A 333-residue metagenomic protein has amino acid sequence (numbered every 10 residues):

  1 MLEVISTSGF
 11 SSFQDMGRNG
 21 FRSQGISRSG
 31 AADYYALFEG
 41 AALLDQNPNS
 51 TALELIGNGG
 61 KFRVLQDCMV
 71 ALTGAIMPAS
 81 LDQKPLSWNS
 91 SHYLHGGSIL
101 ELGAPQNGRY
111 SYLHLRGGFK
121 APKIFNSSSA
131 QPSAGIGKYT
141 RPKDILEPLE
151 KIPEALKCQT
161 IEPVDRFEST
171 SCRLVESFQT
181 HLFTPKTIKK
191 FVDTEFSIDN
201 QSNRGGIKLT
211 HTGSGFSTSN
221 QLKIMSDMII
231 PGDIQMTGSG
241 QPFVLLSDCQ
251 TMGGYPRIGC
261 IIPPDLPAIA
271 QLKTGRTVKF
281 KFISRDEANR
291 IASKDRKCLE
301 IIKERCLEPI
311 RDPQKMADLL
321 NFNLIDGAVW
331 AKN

Functional and structural regions predicted by a protein language model:
M1-N333: Conserved "landmark" site that anchors the functional core of diverse proteins
